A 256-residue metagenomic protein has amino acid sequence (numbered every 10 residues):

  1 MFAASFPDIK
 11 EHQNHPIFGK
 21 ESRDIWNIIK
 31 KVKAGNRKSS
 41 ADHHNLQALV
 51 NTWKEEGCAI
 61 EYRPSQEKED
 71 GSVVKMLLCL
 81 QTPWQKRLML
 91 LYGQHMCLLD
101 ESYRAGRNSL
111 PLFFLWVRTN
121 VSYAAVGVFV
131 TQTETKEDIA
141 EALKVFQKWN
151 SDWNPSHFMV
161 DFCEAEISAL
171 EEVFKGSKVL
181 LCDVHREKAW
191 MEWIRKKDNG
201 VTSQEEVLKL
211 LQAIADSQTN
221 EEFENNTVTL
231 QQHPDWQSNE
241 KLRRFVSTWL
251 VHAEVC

Functional and structural regions predicted by a protein language model:
F2-P16, D24, I28-D42, A48-C58 (+2 more regions): Extended amphipathic alpha-helical interaction segments
D42, L46, I139-A142: Amphipathic coiled-coil/heptad-repeat helices and related helical stalk/stem segments that mediate oligomerization
Q66-P155: RNase H-like nuclease fold core
